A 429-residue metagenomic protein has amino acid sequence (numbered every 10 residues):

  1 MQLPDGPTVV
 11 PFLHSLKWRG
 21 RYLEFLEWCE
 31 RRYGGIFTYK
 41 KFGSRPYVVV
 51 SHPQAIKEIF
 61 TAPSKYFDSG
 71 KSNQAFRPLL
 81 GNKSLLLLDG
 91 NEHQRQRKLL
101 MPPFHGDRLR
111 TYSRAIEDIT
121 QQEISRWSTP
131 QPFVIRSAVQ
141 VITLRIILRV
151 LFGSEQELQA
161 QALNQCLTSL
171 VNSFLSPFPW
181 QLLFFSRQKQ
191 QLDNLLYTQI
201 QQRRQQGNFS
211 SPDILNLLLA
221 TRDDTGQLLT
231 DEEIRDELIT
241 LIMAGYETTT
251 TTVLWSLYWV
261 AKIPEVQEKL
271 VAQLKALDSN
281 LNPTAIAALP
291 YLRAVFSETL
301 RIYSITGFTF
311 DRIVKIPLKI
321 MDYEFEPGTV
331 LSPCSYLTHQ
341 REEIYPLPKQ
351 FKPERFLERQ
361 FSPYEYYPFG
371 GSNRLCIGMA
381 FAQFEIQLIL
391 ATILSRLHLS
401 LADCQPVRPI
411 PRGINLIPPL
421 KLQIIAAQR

Functional and structural regions predicted by a protein language model:
M1-L3, D68-R77, R108-T251: Cytochrome P450 heme-thiolate monooxygenase catalytic core
M1-R95, R110, R114-Q122, L347 (+1 more regions): N-terminal membrane-proximal hinge/A-helix region immediately C-terminal to the signal-anchor transmembrane segment
L3-V9, S113, E117, Q165-S169 (+8 more regions): Cytochrome P450 I-helix active-site segment
H14-G34, N194, T198, L281-M321 (+1 more regions): Conserved cytochrome P450 K-helix E-x-x-R motif and the immediately C-terminal K′/meander segment
L26, R95, I239, P283-T284 (+5 more regions): Cytochrome P450 heme-thiolate "Cys pocket" and heme-binding signature region
E30, T120, L163-C166, K275-A276 (+2 more regions): Cytochrome P450 proximal C-terminal region
T248-Q273, A380-L397: Cytochrome P450 catalytic-core helices
P333-R359: Conserved cytochrome P450 K-helix/beta-meander segment immediately N-terminal to the heme-binding cysteine loop
